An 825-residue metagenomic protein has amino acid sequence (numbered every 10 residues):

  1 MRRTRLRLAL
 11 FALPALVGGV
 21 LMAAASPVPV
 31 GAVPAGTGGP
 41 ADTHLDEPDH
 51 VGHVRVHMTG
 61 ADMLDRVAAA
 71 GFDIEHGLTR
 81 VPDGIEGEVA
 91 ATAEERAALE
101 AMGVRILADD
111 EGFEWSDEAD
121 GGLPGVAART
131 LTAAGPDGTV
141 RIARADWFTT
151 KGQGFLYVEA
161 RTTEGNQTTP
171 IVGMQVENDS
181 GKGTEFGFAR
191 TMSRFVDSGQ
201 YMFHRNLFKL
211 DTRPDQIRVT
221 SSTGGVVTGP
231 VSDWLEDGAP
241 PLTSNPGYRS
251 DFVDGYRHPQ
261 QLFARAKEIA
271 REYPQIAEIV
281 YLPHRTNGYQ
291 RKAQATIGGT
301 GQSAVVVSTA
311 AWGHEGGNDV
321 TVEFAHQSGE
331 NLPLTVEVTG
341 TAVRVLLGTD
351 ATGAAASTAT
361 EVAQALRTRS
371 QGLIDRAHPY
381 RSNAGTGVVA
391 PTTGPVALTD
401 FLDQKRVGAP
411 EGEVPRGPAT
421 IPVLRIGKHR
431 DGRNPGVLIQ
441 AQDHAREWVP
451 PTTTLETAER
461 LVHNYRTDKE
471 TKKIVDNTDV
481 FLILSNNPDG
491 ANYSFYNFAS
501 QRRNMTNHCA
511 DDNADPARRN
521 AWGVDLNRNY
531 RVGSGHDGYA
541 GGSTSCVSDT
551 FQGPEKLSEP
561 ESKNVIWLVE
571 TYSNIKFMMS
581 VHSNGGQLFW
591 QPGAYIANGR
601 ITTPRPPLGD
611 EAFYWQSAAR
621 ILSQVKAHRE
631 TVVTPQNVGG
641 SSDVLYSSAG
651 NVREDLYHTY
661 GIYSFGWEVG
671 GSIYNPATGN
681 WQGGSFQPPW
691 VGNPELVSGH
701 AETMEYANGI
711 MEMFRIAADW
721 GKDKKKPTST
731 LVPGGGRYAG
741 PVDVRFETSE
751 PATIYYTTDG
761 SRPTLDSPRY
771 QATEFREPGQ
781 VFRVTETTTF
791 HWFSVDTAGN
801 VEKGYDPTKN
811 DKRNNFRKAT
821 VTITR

Functional and structural regions predicted by a protein language model:
M1-A15: N-terminal export and membrane-targeting signals
F11, G19-P40: C-terminal region of N-terminal signal peptides and the immediate post-cleavage residues of exported proteins
V33-G317, R344-T730, G734-G740, Q771-F775 (+2 more regions): M14 metallocarboxypeptidase catalytic domain recognition
G173-Q175, T753-T757: Beta-strand signatures of extracellular beta-sandwich domains
W312-V338, R367-T368: Ser/Thr/Gly-rich low-complexity blocks that favor extended beta-strand/coil architectures
P333, E337, D759-V784: Extracellular beta-sheet repeat scaffolds used for adhesion and glycan interaction
G740-E747: A short beta-strand segment in extracellular, disulfide-stabilized domains
F746, Y756, E786-T797: Append "Rare intracellular matches occur via the same short Y/T/C beta-strand/loop motifs
